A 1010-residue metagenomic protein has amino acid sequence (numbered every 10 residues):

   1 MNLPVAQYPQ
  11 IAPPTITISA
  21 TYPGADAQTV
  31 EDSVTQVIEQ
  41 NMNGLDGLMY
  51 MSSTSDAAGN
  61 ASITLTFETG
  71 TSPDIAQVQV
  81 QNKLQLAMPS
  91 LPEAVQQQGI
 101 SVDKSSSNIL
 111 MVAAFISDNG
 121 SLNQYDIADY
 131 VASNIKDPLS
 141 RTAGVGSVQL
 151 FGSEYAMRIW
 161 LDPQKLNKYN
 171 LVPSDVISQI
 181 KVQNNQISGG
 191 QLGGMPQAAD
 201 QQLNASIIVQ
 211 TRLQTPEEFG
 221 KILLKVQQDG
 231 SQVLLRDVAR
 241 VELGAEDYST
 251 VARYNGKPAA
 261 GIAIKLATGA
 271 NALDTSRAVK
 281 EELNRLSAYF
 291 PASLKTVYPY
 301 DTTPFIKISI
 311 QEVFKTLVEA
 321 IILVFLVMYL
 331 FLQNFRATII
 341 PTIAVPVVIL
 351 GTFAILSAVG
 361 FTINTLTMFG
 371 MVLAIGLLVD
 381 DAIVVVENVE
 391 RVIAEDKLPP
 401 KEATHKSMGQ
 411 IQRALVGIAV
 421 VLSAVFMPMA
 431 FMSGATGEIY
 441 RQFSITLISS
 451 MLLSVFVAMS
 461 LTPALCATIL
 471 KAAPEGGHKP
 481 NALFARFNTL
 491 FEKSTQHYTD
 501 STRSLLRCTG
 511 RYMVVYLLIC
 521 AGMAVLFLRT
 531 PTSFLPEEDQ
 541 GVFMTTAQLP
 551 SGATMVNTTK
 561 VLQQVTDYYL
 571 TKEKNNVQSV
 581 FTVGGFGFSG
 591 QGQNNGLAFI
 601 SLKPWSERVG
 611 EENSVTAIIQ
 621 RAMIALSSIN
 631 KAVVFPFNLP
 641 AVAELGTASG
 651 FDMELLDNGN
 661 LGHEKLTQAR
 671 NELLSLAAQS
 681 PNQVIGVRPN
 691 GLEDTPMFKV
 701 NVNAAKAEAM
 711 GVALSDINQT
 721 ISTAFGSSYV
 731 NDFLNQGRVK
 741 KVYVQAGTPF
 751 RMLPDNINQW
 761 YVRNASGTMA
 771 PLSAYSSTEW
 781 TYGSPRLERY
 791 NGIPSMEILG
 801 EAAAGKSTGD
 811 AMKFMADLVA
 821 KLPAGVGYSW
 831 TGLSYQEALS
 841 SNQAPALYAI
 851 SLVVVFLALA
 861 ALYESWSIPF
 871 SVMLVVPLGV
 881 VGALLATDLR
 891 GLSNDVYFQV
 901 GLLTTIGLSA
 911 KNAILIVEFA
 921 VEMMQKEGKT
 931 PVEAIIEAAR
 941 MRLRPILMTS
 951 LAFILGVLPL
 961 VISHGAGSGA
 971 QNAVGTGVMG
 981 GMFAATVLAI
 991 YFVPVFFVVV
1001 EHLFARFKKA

Functional and structural regions predicted by a protein language model:
M1-N2, S33-Y50, T64, E68-Y155 (+14 more regions): Surface-exposed amphipathic alpha-helical segments in non-transmembrane regions that serve as interaction surfaces
M1-T29, M49, Q85-A94, K136 (+8 more regions): Transmembrane helices with small-residue packing motifs
M1-V5, G409-I411, A482-L535, R940: Signature of alpha-helical transmembrane segments and their immediate interfacial
P4, I322-F331, F335-R391, F431 (+7 more regions): Hydrophobic transmembrane alpha-helices and their membrane-interface caps in long multi-pass transport proteins
L150-S153, W160, D237-R240, T250-L326 (+12 more regions): Juxtamembrane "pre-transmembrane" interface segments
P299, I306, I310, F314 (+6 more regions): Helix-loop junctions and hydrophobic alpha-helical segments within the transmembrane domains of large membrane
S357, G376, S407-R413, G417-K479: Hydrophobic alpha-helical segments
S460-L465, H964-A1010: Hydrophobic alpha-helical transmembrane segments of membrane transport and translocation systems, primarily multi-pass
